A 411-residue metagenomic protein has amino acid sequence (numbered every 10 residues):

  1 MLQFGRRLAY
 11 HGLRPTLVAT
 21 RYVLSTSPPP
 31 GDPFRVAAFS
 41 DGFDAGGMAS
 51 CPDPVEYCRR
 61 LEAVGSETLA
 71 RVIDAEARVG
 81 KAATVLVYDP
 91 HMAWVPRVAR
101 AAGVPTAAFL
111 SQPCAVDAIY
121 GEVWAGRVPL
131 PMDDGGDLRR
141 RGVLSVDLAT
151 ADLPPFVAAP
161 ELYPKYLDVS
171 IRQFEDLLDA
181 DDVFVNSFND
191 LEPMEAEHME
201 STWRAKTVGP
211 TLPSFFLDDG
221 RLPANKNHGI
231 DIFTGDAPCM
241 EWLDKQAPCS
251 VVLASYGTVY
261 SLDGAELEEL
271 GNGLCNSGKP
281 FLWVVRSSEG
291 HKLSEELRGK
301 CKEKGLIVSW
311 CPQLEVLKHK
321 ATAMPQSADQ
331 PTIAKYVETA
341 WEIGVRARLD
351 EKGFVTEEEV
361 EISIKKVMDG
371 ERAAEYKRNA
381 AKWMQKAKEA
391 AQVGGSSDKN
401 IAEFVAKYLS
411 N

Functional and structural regions predicted by a protein language model:
M1-N411: Glycosyltransferase specificity loop/lid
